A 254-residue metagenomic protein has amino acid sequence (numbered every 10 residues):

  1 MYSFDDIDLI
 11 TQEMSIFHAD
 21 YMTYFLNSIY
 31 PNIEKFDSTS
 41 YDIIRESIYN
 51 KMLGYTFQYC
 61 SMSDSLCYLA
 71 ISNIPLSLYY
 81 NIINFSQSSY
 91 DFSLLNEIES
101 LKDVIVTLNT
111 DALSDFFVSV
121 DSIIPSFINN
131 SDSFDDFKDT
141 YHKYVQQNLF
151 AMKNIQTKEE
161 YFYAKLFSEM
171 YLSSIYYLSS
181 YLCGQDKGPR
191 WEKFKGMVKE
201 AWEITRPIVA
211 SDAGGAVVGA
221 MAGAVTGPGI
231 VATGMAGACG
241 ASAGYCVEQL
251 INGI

Functional and structural regions predicted by a protein language model:
M1-Q12: Bacterial Sec-dependent N-terminal signal peptides
E13-G196: Mature extracellular/secreted ectodomains of secretory-pathway proteins
D186-I254: Hydrophobic, gly/ala-rich membrane-insertion helices/peptides used by toxins and envelope proteins
